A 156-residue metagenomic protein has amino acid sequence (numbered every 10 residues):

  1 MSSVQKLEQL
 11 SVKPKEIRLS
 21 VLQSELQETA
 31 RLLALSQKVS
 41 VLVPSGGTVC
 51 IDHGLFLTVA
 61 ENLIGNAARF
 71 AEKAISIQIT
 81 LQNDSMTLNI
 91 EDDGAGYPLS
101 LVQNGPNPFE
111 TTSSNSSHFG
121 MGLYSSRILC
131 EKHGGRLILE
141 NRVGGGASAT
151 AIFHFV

Functional and structural regions predicted by a protein language model:
K15, K38-T48, G54: Conserved catalytic submotifs in the C-terminal HATPase_c
E61-N62, N66: Conserved polar catalytic motif of the HATPase_c/GHKL fold
A74-D84: Short beta-strand/loop element within the Bergerat-fold HATPase_c
D92: Acidic ATP/Mg2+-coordinating residue in the GHKL
Y97-F109: Short conserved segment of the HATPase_c
G122-S126: Short alpha-helical Gxxx[C/S/T] motif in the catalytic ATP-binding
L129-C130: Detector for a conserved hydrophobic position within an alpha-helical segment of the HATPase_c
